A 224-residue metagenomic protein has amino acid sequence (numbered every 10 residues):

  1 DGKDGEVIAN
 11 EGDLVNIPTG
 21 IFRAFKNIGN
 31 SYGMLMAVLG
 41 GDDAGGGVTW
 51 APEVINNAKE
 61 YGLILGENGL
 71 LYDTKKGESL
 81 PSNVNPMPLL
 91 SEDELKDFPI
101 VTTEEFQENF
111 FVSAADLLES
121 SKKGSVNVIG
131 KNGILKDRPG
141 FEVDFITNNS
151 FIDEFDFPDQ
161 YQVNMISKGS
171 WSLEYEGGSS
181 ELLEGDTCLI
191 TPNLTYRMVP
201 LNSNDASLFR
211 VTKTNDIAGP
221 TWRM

Functional and structural regions predicted by a protein language model:
D1, G5-V7, I17, R23-G29 (+4 more regions): Short beta-strand His + acidic residue motifs that chelate non-heme Fe in jelly-roll/DSBH and cupin folds
D1-E11, I21, F157-E184, L194: A short beta-strand-loop-beta hairpin characteristic of the jelly-roll/cupin
E6, L14-N16, A37, V143-F145 (+4 more regions): Conserved hydrophobic/aromatic beta-strand scaffold that supports enzyme active sites
G12, P18-G20, I146-F151, E184-T187 (+1 more regions): Tight coil/turn sites that cap or link beta-strands
F22-P99, R197-M224: Double-stranded beta-helix
Y61-E154: A short, N-terminal "cap"/entry segment at the start of jelly-roll beta-barrel domains of the cupin/DSBH fold
I134-F145, N149-I152, D156-E176, A206: Intrinsically disordered, low-complexity segments enriched in Gly and acidic/Ser/Thr residues that form flexible
S170, S180-E181, T187-L201, D205 (+1 more regions): C-terminal structured domain segments
